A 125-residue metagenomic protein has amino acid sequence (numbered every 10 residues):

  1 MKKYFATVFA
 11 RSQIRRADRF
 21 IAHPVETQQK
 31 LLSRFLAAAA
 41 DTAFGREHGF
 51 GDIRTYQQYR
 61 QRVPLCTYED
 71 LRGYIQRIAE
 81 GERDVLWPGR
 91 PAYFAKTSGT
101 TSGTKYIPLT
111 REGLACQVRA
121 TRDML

Functional and structural regions predicted by a protein language model:
M1-K96, S102-L125: Nucleotide 5′-phosphate-binding alpha/beta core
